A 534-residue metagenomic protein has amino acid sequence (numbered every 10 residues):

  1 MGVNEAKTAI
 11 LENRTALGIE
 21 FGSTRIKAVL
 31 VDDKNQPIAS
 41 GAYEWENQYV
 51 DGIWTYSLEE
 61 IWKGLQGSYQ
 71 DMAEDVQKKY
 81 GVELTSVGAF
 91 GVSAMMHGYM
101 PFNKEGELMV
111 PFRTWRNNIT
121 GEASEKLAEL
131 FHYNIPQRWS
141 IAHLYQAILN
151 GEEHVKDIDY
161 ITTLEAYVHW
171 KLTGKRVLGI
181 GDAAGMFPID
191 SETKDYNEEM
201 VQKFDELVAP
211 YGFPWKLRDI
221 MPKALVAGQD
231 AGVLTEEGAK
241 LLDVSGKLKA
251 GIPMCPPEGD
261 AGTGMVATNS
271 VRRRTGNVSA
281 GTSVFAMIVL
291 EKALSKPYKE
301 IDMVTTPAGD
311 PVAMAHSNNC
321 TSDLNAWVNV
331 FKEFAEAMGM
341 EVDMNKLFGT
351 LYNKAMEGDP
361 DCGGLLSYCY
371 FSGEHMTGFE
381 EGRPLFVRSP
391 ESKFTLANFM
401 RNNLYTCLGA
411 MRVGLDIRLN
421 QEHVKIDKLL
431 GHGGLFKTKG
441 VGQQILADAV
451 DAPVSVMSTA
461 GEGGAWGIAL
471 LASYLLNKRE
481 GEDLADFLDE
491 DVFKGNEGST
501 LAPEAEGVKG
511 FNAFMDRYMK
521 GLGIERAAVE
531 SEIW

Functional and structural regions predicted by a protein language model:
M1-V110, E125-K126, D157, R218 (+5 more regions): N-terminal glycine/serine-rich phosphate-binding loop of ATP-dependent small-molecule kinases, especially carbohydrate
G2-L11, L17-G18, L84, E122-L178 (+3 more regions): Active-site core segments that coordinate phosphate-bearing ligands/cofactors across diverse enzyme families
S23-R25, T114, P136, I301: Intrinsically disordered, low-complexity sequence elements enriched in Ser/Thr/Gly/Pro
Y43-W45, T114, P503: Active-site donor-binding loop signature of nucleotide-sugar glycosyltransferases
W54, L58, W62-L65, V92 (+4 more regions): Generic structural signal for well-ordered secondary structure
Q77-T114, N134-P136, H169-G181, G185-D190 (+1 more regions): Short beta-strand-loop/turn "lid" adjacent to the catalytic site in phosphate-handling enzymes
N117: Carbohydrate-associated surface elements
